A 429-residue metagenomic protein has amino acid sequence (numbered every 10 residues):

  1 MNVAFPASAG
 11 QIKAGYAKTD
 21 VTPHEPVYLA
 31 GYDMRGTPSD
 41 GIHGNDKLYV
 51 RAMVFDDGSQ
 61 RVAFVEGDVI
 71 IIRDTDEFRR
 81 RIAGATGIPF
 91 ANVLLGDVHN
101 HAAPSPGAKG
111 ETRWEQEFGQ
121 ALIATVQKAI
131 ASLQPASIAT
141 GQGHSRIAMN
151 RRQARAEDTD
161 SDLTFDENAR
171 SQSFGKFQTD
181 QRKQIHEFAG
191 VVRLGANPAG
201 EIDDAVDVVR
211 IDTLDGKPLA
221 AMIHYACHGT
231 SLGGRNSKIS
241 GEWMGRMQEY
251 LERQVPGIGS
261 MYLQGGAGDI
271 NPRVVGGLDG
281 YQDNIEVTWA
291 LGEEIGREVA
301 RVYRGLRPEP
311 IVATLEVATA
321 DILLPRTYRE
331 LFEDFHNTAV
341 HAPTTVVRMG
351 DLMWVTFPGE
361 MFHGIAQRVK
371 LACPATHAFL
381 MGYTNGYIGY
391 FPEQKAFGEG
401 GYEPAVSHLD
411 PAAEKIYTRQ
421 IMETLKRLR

Functional and structural regions predicted by a protein language model:
A9-D97, A103-G259, G265-G266, V275-G276 (+4 more regions): Conserved beta-alpha junction segments in alpha/beta enzyme cores
P272: Short glycine-/acidic-enriched loop or helix-start segments at secondary-structure transitions that form or flank
I295-R297: Anionic-ligand-binding alpha/beta catalytic cores of soluble enzymes and soluble regulatory domains that recognize
